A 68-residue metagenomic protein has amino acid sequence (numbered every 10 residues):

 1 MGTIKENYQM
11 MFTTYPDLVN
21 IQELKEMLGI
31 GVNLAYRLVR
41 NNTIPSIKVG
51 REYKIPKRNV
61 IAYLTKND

Functional and structural regions predicted by a protein language model:
M1-M10: Short, Lys/Arg-enriched anionic-surface-contact patches
Q9-L34: Polyanion-binding surface elements
L18-E23, P45-D68: Short helix-start
M27-K54: Major-groove DNA-recognition helix of helix-turn-helix-type DNA-binding domains
